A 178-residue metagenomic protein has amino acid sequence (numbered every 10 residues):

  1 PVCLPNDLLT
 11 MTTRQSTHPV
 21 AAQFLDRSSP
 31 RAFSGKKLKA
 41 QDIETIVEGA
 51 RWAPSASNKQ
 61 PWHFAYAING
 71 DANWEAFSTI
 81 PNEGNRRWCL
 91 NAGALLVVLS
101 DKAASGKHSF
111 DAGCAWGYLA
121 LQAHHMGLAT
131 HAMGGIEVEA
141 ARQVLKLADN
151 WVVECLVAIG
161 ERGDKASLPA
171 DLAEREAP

Functional and structural regions predicted by a protein language model:
C3-P178: Acidic, surface-exposed loops and disordered segments
